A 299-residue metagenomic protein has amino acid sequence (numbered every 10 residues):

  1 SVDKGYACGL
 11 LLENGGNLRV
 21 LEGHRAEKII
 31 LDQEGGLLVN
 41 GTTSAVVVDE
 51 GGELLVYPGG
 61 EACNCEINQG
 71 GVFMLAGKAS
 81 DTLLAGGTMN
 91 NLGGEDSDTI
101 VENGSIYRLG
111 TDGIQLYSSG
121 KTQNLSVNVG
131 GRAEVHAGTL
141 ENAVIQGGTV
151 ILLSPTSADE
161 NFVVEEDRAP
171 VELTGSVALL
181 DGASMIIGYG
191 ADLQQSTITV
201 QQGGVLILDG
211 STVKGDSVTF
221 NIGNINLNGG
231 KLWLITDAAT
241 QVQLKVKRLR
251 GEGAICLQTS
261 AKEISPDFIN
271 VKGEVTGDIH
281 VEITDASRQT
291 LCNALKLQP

Functional and structural regions predicted by a protein language model:
S1-V2, L18-E22, G35-V39, L54-P58 (+10 more regions): Short, solvent-exposed secondary-structure boundary motifs
D3, L21, N40, V47-D49 (+9 more regions): N-terminal non-cleavable signal-anchor helices
A7-L12, L18-V20, A26-L31, L37-V39 (+15 more regions): Fold-core signature of tandem repeat domains
N14-N17, N40, N64, N68 (+11 more regions): Detector for Asparagine
H24, G60, G277-I279: Generic short alpha-helical hydrophobic face used as a protein-protein interaction/packing hotspot
T99, Q146, I151-L297: Extracellular beta-strand/loop-rich repeat segments of large surface/secreted proteins
L109-T111, G229: A short, compositionally biased
